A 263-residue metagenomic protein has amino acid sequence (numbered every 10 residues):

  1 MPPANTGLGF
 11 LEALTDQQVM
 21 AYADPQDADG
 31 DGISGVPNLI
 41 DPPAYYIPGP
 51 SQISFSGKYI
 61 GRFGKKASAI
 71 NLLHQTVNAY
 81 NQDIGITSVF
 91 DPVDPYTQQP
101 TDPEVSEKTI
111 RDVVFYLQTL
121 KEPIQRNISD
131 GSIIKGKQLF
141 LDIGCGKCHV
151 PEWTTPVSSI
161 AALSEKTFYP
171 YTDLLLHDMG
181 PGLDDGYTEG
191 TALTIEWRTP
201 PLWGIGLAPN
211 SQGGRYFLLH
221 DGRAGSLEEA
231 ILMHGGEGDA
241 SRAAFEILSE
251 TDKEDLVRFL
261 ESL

Functional and structural regions predicted by a protein language model:
M1-L263: Periplasmic c-type cytochrome electron-transfer domains
